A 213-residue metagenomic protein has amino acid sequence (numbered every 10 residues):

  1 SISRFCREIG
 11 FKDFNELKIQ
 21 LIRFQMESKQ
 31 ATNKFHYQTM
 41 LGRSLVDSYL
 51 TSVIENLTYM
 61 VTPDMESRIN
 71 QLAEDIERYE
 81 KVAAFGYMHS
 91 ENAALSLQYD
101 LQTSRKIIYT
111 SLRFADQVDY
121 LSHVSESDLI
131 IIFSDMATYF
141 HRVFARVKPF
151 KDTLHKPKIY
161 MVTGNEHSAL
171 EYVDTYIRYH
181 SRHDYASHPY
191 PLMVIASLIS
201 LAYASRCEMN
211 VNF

Functional and structural regions predicted by a protein language model:
S1-R68: HTH-adjacent hinge/linker in prokaryotic transcriptional regulators
F14, G42-V46, L50, I69 (+5 more regions): Generic structural signal for well-ordered, non-membrane alpha-helical segments in soluble metabolic enzymes
R68, M209-F213: Active-site phosphate/pyrophosphate-binding segments
E74-M209: Glycine-rich phosphate-binding loops that contact phosphosugars or nucleotide phosphates
